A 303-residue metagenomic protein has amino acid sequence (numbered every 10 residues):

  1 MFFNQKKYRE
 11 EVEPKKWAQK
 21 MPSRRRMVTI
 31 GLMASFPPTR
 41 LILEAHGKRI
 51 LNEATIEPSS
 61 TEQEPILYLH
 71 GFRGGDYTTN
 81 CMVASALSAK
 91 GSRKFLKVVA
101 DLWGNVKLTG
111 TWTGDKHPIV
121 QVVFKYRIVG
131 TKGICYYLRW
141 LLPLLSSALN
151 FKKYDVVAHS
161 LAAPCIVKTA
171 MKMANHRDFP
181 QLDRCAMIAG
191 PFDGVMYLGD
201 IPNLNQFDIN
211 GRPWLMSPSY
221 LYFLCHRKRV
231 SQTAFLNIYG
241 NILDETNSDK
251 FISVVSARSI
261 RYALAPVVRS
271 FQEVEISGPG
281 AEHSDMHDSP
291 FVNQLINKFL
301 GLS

Functional and structural regions predicted by a protein language model:
M1-K7: N-terminal targeting leaders characterized by basic, low-complexity, disordered sequences that direct proteins
N4, E13-K16: Membrane-active amphipathic alpha-helices
Y8, S23-R25, D193: Short, intrinsically disordered low-complexity segments
V12, T29-V157, L161-S303: Lipid deacylating catalytic domains
K15-M33: N-terminal secretory signal peptides and thylakoid transit peptides that target proteins across membranes
